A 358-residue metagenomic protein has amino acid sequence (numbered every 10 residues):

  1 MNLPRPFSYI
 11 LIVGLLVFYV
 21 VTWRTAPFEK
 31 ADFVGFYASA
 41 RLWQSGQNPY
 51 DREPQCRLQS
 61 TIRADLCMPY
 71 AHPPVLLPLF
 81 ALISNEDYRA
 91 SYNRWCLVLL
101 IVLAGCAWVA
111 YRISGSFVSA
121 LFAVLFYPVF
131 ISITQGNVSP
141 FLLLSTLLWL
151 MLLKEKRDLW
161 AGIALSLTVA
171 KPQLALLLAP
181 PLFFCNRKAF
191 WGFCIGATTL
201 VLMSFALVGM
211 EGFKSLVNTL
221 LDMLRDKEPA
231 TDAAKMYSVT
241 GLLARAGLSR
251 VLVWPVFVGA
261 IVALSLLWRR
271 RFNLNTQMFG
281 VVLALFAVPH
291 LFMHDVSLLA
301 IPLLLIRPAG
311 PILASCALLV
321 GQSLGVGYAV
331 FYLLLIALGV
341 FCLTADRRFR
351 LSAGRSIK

Functional and structural regions predicted by a protein language model:
M1-W160, F184-L304, L351, R355: Primarily membrane-embedded glycan-assembly and transfer machineries that use lipid-linked glycans
L148-M151, A170-L174, D222-R225, A284 (+2 more regions): Alpha-helical transmembrane segments and their membrane-interface exit regions
L159-F183, G280-A287, C316-Q322: Membrane-interface alpha helices of multi-pass inner-membrane proteins
M210, L305-K358: Aromatic-enriched
